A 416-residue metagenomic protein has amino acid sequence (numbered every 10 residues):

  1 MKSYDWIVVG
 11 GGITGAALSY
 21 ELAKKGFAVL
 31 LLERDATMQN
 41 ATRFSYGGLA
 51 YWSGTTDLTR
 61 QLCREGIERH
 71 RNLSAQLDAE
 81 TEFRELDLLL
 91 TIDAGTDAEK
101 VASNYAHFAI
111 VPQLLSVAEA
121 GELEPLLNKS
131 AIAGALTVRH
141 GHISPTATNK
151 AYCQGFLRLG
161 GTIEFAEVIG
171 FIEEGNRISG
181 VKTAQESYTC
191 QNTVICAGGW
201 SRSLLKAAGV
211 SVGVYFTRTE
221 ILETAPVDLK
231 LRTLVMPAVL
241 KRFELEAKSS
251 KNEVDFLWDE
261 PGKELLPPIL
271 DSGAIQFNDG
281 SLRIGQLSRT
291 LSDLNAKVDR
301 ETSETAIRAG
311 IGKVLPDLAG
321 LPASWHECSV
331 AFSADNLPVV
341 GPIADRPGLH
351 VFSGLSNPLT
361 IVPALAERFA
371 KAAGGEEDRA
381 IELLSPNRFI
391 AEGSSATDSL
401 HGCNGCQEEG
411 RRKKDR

Functional and structural regions predicted by a protein language model:
M1-G12: Beta1/beta-strand and adjacent pyrophosphate-binding region of the FAD-binding site in flavoprotein oxidoreductases
Y4, A17, E21, K25 (+4 more regions): C-terminal lid/capping helical subdomain adjacent to the catalytic/cofactor pocket in oxidative enzymes
I7-V9, Y188-W200, A366: Short hydrophobic core segments
T14, T37, W200: Conserved Rossmann-like nucleotide-cofactor binding loop
Y20-E21, L49, T81-F83, G199-W325 (+2 more regions): Active-site substrate-recognition segment that forms the wall of the catalytic cavity or substrate channel
Y46-L123, I269-S272: Dinucleotide-binding Rossmann-like beta1-alpha1 core, especially the glycine-rich loop that anchors the ADP
Q61-L62, L90-A98, A135-Q154, K297-S303 (+1 more regions): Short beta-strand to alpha-helix junction loop
A135-N192: Helical element adjacent to the flavin cofactor pocket in flavoenzyme catalytic cores
